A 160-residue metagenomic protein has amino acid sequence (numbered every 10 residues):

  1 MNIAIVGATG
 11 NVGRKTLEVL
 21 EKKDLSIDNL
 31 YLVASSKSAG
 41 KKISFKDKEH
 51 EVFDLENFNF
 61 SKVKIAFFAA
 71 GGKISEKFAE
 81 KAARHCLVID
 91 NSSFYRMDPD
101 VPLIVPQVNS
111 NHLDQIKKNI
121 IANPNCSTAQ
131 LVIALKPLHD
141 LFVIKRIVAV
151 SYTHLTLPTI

Functional and structural regions predicted by a protein language model:
M1-N2: Extreme N-terminal starter segment of soluble prokaryotic enzymes
T9, G13-L17: N-terminal Rossmann NAD(P)H-binding glycine-rich loop of SDR-like oxidoreductase domains
L25-K42: NAD(P)-binding Rossmann-fold cofactor-contacting core
K48-K77: A structured beta-alpha segment of the ubiquitous adenosine-cofactor-binding alpha/beta core
K77-L87, N91-I116: Rossmann-fold NAD(P)-binding glycine/threonine-rich loop
A129-V148: Oxidoreductase and adenylate-handling cofactor-binding alpha/beta cores
T153-T159: Conserved small/polar residues in nucleotide/adenosyl-binding loops
